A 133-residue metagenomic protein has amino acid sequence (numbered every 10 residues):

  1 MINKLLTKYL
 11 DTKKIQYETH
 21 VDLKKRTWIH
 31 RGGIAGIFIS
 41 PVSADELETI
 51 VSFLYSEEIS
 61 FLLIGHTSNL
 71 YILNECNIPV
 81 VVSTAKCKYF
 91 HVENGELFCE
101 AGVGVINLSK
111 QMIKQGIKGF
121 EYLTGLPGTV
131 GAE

Functional and structural regions predicted by a protein language model:
M1-I64: N-terminal, positively charged, Ser/Thr/Ala/Gly-biased leader segments that form transit/presequence-like amphipathic
G33, I39-A44, Y71-Y89: Structural signature of FAD isoalloxazine-binding scaffolds in flavoprotein oxidoreductases
I34-F53, E96-G116: A short, flexible low-complexity segment enriched in Lys/Arg and Gly/Pro that occurs in N-terminal basic tails
I64-S68, A101: Glycine-rich beta-strand-to-loop/alpha-helix junction loops that act as flexible
N69-I72, V130: Short, active-site-adjacent cap segments at secondary-structure transitions
K86, A101-V103, T124-L126: Short, structured patches in soluble enzyme cores that scaffold and shape functional sites
K114, G119-E133: A gly/ser-rich beta-alpha-beta helix-loop segment of oxidoreductase catalytic cores
